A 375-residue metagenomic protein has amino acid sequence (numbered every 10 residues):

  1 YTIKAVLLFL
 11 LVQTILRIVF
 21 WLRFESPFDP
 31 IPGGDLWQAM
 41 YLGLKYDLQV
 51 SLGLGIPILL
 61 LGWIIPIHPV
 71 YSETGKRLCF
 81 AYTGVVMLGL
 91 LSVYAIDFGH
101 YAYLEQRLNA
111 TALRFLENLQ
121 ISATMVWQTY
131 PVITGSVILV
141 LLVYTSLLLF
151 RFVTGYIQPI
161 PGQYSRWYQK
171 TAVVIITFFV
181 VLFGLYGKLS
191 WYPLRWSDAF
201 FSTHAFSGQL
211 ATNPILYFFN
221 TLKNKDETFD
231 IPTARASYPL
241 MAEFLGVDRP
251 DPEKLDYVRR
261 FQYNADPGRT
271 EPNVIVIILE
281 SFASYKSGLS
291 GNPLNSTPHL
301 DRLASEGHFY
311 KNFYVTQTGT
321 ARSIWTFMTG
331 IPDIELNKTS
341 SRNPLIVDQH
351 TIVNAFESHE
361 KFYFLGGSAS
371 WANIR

Functional and structural regions predicted by a protein language model:
Y1-D230: Transmembrane and membrane-interface helices of multi-pass, inner-membrane envelope-modifying transferases
S190-R375: Soluble catalytic regions of membrane-associated enzymes that act on cell-envelope and secretory-pathway components
